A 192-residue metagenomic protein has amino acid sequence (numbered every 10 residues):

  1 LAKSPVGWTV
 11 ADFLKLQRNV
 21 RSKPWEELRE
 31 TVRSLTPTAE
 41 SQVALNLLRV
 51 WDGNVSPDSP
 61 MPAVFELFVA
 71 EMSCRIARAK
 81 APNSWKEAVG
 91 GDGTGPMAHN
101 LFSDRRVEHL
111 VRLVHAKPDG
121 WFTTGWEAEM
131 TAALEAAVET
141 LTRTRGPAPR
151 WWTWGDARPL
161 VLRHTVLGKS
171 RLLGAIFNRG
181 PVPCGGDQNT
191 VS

Functional and structural regions predicted by a protein language model:
L1-K23: Conserved catalytic alpha/beta cores of large enzymes that bind or transform nucleotide phosphates and polynucleotides
Q17-S192: Acidic, low-complexity N-terminal propeptides/linkers enriched in Ser/Thr/Asp/Gly that mediate export, maturation
